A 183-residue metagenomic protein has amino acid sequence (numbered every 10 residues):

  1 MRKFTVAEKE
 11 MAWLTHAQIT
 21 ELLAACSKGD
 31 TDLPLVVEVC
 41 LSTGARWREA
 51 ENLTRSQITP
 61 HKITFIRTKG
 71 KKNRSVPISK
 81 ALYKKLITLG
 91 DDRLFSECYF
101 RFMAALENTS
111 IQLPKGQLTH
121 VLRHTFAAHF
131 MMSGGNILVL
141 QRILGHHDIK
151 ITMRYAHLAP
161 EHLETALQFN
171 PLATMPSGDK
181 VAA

Functional and structural regions predicted by a protein language model:
M1-W47, E51: Basic, Lys/Arg- and aromatic-enriched nucleic-acid-binding interface segment
K3, H16, A24, N52 (+4 more regions): Phosphate-coordinating loops and pocket residues in cytosolic domains that bind phosphorylated ligands
K9, K69-K72: A general lysine-centric signal
A24-P34, T43, V76, T88-R93 (+2 more regions): Short, basic (Lys/Arg/His-rich) helix/loop patches that form interaction surfaces in the mid-to-C-terminal regions
Q57-K62, G135-R154, T165: Short, polar N-cap/turn motifs at the start of nucleic acid-interacting alpha helices
K62, N73-P77: Well-ordered beta-strand positions in beta-sheet-rich domains
N170-A183: C-terminal secondary-structure termini that scaffold catalytic or DNA-interacting sites
